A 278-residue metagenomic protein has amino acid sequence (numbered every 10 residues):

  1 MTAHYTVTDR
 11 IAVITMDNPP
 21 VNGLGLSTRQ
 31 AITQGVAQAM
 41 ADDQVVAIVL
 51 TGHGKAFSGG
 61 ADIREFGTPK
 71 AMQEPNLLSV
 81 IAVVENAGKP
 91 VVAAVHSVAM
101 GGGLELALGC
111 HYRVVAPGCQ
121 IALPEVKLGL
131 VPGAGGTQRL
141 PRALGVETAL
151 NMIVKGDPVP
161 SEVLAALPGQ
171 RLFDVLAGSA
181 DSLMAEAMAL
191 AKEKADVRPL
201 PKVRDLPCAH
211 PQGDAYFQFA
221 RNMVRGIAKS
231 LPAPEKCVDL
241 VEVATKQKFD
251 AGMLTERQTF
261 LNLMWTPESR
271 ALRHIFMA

Functional and structural regions predicted by a protein language model:
M1-M16, E105, G109, N151-T259 (+1 more regions): Amphipathic alpha-helical segments at domain termini/boundaries
M1-T51, G67-T68, S79-A82: Conserved CoA-thioester-binding segment of acyl-CoA-metabolizing enzymes
H4, G52-V83, A99, K127-L130: Glycine- (often His-adjacent) and acidic-residue-rich active-site loop that binds/positions the CoA thioester
D42, A87-G88, L231, T266: Acidic-histidine catalytic/liganding microenvironments
V84-L128, P132-G133: Glycine-rich beta-to-alpha active-site loop
T137-E147: Hydrophobic, secondary-structure "cap" segments at the distal end of domains
L261-R270: Long amphipathic alpha-helix in the N-terminal Rossmann-like dinucleotide-binding domain of NAD(P)-dependent
